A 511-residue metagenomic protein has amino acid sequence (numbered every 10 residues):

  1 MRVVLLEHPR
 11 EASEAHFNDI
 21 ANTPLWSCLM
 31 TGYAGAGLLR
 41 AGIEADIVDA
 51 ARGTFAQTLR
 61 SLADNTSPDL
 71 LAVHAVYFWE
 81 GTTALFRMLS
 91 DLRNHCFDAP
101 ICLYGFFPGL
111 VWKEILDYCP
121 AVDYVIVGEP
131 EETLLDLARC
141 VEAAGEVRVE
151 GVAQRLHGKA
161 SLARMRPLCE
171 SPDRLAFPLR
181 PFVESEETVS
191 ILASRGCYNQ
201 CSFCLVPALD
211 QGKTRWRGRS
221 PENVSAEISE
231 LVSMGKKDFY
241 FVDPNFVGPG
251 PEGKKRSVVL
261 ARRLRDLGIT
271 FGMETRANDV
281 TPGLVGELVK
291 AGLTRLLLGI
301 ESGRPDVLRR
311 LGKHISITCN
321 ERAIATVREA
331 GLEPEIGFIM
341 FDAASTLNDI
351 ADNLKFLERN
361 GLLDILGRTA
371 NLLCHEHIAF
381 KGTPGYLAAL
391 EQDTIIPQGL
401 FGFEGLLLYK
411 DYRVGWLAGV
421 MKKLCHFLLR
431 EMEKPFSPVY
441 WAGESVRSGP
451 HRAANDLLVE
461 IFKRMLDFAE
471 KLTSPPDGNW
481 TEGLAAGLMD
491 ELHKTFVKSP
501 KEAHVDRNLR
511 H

Functional and structural regions predicted by a protein language model:
M1, P9-N18, V149-A193: N-terminal [4Fe-4S]-dependent radical SAM core
R2-L6, R60-D69, P384, Q392-H511: Radical SAM enzyme core and accessory elements
A12-A15, W112, N199, F203 (+5 more regions): Flexible glycine/acidic-rich beta-alpha junction loops that bind and position SAM and/or redox cofactors in anaerobic
A15-T31: Glycine- and acidic-residue-enriched helix-capping/strand-helix junction motifs
W26, D173-P334, D342, K355: Radical SAM [4Fe-4S] cluster-binding motif and immediate context
M30, A34-M165, G382: Glycine-rich beta-alpha loop elements in corrinoid/cobalamin-binding modules across cobalamin-dependent enzymes
T58, R256-R262, T346-D364: Short, electropositive alpha-helical surface patch
W112-C119, L284, A344-R359: Catalytic cores of alpha/beta
